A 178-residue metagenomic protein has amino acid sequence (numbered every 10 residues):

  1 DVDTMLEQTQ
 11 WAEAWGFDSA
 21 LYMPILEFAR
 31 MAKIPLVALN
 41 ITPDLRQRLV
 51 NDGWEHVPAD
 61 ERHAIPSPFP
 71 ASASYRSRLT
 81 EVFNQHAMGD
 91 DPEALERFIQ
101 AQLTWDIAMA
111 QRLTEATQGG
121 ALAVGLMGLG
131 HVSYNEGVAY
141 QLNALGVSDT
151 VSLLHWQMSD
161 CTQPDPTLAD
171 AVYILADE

Functional and structural regions predicted by a protein language model:
D1-E178: Compositional signal for N-terminal targeting/processing segments
